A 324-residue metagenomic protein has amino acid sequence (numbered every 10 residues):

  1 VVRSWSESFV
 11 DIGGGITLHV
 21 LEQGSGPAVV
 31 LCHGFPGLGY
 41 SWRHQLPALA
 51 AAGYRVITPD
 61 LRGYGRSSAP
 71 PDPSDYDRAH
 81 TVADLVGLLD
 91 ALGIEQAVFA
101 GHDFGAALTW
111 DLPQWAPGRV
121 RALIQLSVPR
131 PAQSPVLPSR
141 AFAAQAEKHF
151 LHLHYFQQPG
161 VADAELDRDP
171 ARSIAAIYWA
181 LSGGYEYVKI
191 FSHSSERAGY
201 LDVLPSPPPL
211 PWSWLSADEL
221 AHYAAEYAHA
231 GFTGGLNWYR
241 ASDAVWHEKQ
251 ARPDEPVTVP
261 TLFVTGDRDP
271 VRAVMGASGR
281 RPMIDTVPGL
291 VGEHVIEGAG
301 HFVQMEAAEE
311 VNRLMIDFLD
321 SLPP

Functional and structural regions predicted by a protein language model:
V2-W5, L18, Y64-Q96, A100 (+1 more regions): Flexible "cap/lid" subdomain of the alpha/beta-hydrolase fold that forms the substrate-access gate
E7-F9, V56-T58, E293-V295: Conserved beta-strand scaffold positions in the cores of enzyme catalytic domains, especially in NTP/NDP-utilizing
G13-G15: Glycine-centered tight beta-turn/hairpin loop motif at sheet-sheet or coil-to-beta transitions
H19-A69: Conserved HGGG/HGGXW glycine-rich cap/lid loop of the alpha/beta-hydrolase fold
G24, L92-E95, L322: Glycine-rich phosphate-binding loop signature in dinucleotide/nucleotide-binding domains
G34, D103, M305-E306: Conserved acidic functional residues
R43, W110-Q114, N312-I316: Short, hydrophobic alpha-helix immediately C-terminal to the catalytic nucleophile
P288-P324: Catalytic active-site module of serine/aspartate enzymes centered on a nucleophile-bearing elbow/loop
